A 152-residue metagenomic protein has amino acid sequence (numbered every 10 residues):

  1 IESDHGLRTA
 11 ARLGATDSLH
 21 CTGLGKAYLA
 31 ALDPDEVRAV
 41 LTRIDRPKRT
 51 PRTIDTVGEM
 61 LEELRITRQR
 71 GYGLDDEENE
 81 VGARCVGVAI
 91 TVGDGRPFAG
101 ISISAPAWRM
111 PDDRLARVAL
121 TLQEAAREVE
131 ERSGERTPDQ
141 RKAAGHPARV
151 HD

Functional and structural regions predicted by a protein language model:
D4-L7, A107-R109: A short local loop/turn or secondary-structure capping micro-motif enriched for an aromatic residue
H5-N79: Short, solvent-exposed recognition segments
L29, D33, Q123-E130, G134: Short amphipathic alpha-helical signal-transduction/dimerization elements
T56-A126, G145: Extended hydrophobic
L74, R132, R136-Q140: Short, polar/charged, Gly/Pro-enriched helix-capping and turn/loop motifs at alpha-helix termini and inter-helix linkers
R96, R127-E135, V150-D152: N-terminal helix-turn-helix
P138-D152: Signal-transducing coiled-coil/dimerization helices and immediately adjacent hinge/linker segments that couple sensory
